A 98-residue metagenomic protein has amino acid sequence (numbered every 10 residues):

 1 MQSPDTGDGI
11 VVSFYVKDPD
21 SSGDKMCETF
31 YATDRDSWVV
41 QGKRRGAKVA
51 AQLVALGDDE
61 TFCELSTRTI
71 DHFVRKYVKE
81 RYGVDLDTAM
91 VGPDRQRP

Functional and structural regions predicted by a protein language model:
M1-C27: Short, charged/polar N-terminal "headpieces" of proteins
S3-D5, W38, L53, K79: Compositionally biased, low-complexity repeat tracts
I10-V12, R45, L86, R95: Polar low-complexity intrinsically disordered regions enriched in Ser/Thr and small residues
S22-F62: A short, structured beta-strand/loop element
A50-P98: Helix-rich interaction surfaces within compact, conserved domain-sized segments that mediate assembly or partner
